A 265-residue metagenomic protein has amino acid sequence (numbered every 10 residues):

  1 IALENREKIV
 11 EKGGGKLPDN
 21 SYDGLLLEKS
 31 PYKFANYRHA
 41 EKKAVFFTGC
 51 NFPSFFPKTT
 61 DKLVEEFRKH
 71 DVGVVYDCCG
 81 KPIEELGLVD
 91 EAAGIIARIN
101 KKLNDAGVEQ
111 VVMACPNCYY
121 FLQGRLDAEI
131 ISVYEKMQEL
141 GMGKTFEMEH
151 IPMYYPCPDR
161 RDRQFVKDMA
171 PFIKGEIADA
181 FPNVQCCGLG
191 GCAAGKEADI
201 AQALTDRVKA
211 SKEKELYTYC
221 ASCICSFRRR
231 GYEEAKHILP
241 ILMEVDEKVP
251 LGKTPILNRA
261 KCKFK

Functional and structural regions predicted by a protein language model:
I1-R125, K253-K265: Iron-sulfur-cluster electron-transfer modules
A44-F46, H150-I151, L216: Conserved hydrophobic helix-helix packing surfaces used for dimerization/oligomerization
E66, G73-V74, G141-I200: Redox- and metal-dependent alpha/beta enzyme cores, enriched for Fe-S-associated oxidoreductases and cofactor-handling
N100, E197-E215: A short, acidic, amphipathic alpha-helical segment used as a generic capping/interface helix at domain edges
E109-A114, M153, K214-Y219: Short, hydrophobic beta-strand segments that form beta-sheet elements in well-ordered domains
C115-C118, C220-I224: Short, polar loop motifs at secondary-structure junctions
D127-E147, I151, A180-C186, G231-F264: Short, flexible loop segments at boundaries between secondary-structure elements
C186-G190, A194-E197, I224-R229, E244-D246: Short active-site-adjacent structural elements
